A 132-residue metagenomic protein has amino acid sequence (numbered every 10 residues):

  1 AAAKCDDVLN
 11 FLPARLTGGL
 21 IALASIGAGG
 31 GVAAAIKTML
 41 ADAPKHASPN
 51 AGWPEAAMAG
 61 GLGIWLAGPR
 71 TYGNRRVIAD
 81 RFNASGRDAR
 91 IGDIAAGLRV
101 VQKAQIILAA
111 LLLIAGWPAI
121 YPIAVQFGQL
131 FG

Functional and structural regions predicted by a protein language model:
A1-G132: Hydrophobic alpha-helical transmembrane segments
